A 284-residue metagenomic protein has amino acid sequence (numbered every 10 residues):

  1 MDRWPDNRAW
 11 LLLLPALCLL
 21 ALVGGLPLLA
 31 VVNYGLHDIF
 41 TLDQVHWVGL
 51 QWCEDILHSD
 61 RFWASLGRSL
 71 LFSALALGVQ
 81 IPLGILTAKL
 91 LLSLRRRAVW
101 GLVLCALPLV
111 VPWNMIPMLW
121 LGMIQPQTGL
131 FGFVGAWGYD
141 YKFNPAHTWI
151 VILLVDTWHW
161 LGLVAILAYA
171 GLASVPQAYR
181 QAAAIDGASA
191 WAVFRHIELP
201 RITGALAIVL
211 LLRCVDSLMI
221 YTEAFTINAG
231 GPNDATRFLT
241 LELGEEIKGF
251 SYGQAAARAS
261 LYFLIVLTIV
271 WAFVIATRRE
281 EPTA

Functional and structural regions predicted by a protein language model:
P5-A284: A structural signal for multi-pass alpha-helical bundles of membrane permease subunits that mediate small-molecule
